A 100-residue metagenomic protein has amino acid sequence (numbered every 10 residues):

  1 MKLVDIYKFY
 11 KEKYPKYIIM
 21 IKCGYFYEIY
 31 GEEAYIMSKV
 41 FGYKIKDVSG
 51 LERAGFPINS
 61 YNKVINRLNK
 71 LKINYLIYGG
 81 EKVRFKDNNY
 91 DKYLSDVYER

Functional and structural regions predicted by a protein language model:
M1-R100: Basic, polar low-complexity surface loops/patches
